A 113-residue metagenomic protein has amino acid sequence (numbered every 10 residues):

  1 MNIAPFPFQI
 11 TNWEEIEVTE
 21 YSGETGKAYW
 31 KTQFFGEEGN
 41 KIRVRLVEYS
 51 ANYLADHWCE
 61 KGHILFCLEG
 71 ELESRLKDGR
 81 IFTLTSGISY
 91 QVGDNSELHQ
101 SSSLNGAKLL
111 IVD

Functional and structural regions predicted by a protein language model:
M1-R43: A short, N-terminal "cap"/entry segment at the start of jelly-roll beta-barrel domains of the cupin/DSBH fold
N40-C59, G93-S96: Conserved short histidine dyad/triad with adjacent acidic residue
R45-V47, L65, L110: Conserved hydrophobic/aromatic positions in well-ordered beta-strands
D56-H57, S74-R75, V92, E97-L104: Short beta-strand His + acidic residue motifs that chelate non-heme Fe in jelly-roll/DSBH and cupin folds
W58-S74: Short, conserved beta-strand element in jelly-roll/cupin
D78-N95: Short acidic-glycine-tyrosine-enriched beta hairpin
S89-V92, L104-D113: A short hydrophobic beta-strand segment most commonly corresponding to one strand of the jelly-roll/cupin
